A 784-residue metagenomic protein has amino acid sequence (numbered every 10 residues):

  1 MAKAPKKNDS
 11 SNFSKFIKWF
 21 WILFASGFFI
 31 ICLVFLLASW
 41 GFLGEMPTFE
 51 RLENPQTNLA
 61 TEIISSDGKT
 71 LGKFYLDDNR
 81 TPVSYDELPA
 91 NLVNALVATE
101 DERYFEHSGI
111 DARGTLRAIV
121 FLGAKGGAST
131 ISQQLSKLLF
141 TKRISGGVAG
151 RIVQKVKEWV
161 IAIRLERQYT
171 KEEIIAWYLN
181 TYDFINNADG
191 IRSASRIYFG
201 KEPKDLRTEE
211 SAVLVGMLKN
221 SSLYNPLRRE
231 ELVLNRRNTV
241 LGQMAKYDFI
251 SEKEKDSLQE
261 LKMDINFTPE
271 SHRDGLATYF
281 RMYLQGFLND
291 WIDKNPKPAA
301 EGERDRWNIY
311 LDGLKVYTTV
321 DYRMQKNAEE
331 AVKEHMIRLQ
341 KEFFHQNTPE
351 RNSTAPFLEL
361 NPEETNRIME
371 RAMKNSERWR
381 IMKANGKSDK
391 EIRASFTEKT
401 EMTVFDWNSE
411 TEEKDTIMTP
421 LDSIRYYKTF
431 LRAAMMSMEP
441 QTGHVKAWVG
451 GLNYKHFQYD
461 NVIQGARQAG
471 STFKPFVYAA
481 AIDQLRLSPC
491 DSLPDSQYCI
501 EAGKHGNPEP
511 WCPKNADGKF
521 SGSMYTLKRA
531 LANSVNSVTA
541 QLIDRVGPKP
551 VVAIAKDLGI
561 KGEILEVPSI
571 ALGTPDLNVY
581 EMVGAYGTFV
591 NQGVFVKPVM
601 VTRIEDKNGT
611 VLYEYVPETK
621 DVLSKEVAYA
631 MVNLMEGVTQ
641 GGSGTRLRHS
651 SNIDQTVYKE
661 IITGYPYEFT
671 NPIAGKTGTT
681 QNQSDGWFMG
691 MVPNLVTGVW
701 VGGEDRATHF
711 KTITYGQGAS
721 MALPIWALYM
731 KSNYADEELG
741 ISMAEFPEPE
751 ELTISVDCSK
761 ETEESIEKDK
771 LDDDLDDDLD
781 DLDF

Functional and structural regions predicted by a protein language model:
M1-I64, L339: N-terminal type II signal-anchor transmembrane helix that functions as the membrane-insertion/stop-transfer segment
F13-S14, N58-A60, I64-S257, D264 (+8 more regions): Peptidoglycan glycan-strand catalytic modules in the bacterial/periplasmic cell-wall system
L33, G68, L96, L135 (+14 more regions): Residue-level preference for non-acidic, small/hydrophobic
A38, A98-D111, L122-G127, L165-K171 (+14 more regions): Bacterial peptidoglycan biogenesis and beta-lactam-recognition machinery
F121-S145, K204, T268-F280, L487-V551 (+2 more regions): Conserved catalytic neighborhood of penicillin-recognizing serine enzymes
E158, A162, E166, L218-R236 (+10 more regions): Active-site loop and adjoining helix of the penicillin-binding protein/serine DD-peptidase-beta-lactamase fold
S251-T319, R323-K387: Non-catalytic structural connector segments
Y322-R338, R371-E439, H444, W448 (+5 more regions): A penicillin-recognizing enzyme superfamily signal
